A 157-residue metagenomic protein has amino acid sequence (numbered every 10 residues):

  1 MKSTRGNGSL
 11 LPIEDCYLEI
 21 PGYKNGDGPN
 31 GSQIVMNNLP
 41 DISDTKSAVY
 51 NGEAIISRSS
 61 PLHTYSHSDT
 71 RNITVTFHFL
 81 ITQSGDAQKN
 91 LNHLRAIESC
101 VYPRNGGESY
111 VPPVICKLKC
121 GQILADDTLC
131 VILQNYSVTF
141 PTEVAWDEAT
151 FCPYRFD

Functional and structural regions predicted by a protein language model:
M1-D157: Compositionally biased, intrinsically disordered low-complexity segments enriched in polar/Pro/Gly and often Gln
